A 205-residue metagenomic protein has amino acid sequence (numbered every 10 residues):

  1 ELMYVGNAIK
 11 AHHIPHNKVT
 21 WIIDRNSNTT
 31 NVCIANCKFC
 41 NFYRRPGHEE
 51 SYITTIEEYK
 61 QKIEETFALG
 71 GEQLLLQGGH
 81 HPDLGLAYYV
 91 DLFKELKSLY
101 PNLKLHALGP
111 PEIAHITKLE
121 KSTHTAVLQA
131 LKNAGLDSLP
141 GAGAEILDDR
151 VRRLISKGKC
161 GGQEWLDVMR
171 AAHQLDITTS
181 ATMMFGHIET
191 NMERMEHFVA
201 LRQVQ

Functional and structural regions predicted by a protein language model:
E1, R202-Q205: Short, intrinsically disordered, charge-balanced linker/junction segments flanking boundaries in proteins
M3-G47, S51-L75: N-terminal pre-triad scaffold of radical SAM enzymes
R44-Q203: Conserved Radical SAM active-site core
